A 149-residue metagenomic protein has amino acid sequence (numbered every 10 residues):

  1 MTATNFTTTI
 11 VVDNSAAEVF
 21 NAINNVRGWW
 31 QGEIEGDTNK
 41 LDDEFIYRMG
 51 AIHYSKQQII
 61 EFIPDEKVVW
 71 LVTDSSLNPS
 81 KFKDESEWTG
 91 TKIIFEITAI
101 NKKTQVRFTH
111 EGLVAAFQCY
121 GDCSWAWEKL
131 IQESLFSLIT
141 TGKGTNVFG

Functional and structural regions predicted by a protein language model:
M1-T38: Hydrophobic ligand-binding cavity/cleft-lining segments
T2-T4, A51, T89: Residue-level preference for beta-strand/loop junctions
A3, F45-Y47, Y54, I94 (+2 more regions): Charge-dense, helix-prone N-terminal extensions
T9-V11, I46, Q58, E96: Generic structural detector for well-ordered beta-strands
V19-F20, F45, I59, W70 (+2 more regions): Hydrophobic pocket/interface hotspot
Q31-G36, H53-N101, E111: Hydrophobic-ligand binding "helix-grip"
D43-G50, F82-K83: Short aromatic-glycine motifs in intrinsically disordered, low-complexity regions
G112-G149: A conserved amphipathic terminal alpha-helix motif
